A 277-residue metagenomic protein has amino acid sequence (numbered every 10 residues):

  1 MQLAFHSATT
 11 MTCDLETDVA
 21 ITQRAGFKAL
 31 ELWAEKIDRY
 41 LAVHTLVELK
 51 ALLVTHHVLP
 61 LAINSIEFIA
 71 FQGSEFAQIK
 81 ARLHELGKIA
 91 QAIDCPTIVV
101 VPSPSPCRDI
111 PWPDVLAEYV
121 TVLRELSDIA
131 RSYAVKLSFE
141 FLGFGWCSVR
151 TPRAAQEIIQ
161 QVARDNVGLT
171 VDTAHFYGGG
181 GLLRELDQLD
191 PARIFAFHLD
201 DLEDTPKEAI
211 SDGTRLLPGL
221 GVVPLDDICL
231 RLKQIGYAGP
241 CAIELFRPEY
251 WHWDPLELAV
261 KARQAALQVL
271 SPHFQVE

Functional and structural regions predicted by a protein language model:
M1-G26, D94, V149-V171, H175-E277: Histidine-acidic metal/acid-base catalytic patches
T9-M11, A34-K36, I66-I69, P102-P106 (+4 more regions): Active-site-proximal loop/turn and secondary-structure-junction residues that shape catalytic pockets, frequently
D14, Y40-H44, E48, S74-E85 (+5 more regions): Alpha-helix N-cap and loop-to-helix initiation/capping positions
Q23, L52-T55, Q72-G168, G178 (+1 more regions): Active-site acidic/histidine proton-transfer and metal-coordination neighborhood in alpha/beta enzyme cores
K28-A29, L59, P96, K136 (+1 more regions): Residue-level detector of anion-binding/catalytic polar loops
E31, A62-N64, V99, S138 (+2 more regions): Conserved beta-strand positions in the central sheet of alpha/beta enzyme cores
E31-A51, S105-C107: Glycine-rich, proline-tolerant flexible connector loops at the mouths of alpha/beta enzymes
T45-H56, V122-I129, E185, D227-R231: Catalytic-core regions built around general acid/base machinery
